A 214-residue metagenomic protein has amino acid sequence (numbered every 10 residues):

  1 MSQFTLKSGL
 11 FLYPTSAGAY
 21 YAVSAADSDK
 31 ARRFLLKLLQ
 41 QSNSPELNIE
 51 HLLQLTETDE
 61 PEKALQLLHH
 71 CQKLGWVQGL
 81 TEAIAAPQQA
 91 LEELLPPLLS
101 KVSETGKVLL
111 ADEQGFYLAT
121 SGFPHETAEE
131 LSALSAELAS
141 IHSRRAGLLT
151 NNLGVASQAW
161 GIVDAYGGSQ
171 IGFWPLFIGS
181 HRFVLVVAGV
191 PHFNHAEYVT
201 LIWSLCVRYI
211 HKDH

Functional and structural regions predicted by a protein language model:
M1-K107, L118-H214: Non-catalytic interaction/Regulatory regions outside core domains
